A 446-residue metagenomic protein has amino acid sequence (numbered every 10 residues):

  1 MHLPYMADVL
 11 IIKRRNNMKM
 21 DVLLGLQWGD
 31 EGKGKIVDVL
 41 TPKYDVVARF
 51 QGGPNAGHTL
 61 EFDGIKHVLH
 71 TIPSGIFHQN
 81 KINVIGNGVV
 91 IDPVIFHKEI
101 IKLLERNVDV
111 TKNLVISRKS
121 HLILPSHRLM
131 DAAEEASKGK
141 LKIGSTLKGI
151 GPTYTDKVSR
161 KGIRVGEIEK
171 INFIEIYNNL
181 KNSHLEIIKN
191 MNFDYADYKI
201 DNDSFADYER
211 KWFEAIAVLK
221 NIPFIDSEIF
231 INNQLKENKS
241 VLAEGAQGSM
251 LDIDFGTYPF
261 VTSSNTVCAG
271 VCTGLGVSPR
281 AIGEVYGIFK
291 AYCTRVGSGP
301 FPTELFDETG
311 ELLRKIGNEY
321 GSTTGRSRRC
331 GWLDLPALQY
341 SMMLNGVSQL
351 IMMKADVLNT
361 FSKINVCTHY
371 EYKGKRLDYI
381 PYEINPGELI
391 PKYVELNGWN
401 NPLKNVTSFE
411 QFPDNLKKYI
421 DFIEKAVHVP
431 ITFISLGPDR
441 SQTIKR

Functional and structural regions predicted by a protein language model:
H2-L10: Short, often N-terminal, low-complexity regions that either remain intrinsically disordered or form a short helix
R14-R446: Non-transmembrane, aqueous-exposed alpha-helical and coiled segments at domain scale
